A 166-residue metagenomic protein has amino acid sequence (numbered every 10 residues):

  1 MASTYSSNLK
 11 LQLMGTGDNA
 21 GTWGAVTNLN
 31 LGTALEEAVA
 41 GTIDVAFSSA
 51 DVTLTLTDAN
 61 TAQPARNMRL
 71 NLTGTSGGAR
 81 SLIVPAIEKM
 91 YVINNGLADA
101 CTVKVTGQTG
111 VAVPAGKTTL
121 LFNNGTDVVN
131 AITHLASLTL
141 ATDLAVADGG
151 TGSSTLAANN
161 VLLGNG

Functional and structural regions predicted by a protein language model:
M1-A40, D58-M90, N94-G166: Extracellular repetitive beta-rich solenoid segments
G41-V45: Short, flexible loop/turn segments with low-complexity composition
A46-V52, A115-T118: Solvent-exposed, conformationally flexible loop/turn segments
S49-L56, G74: Generic detector of solvent-exposed, compositionally biased contiguous segments
